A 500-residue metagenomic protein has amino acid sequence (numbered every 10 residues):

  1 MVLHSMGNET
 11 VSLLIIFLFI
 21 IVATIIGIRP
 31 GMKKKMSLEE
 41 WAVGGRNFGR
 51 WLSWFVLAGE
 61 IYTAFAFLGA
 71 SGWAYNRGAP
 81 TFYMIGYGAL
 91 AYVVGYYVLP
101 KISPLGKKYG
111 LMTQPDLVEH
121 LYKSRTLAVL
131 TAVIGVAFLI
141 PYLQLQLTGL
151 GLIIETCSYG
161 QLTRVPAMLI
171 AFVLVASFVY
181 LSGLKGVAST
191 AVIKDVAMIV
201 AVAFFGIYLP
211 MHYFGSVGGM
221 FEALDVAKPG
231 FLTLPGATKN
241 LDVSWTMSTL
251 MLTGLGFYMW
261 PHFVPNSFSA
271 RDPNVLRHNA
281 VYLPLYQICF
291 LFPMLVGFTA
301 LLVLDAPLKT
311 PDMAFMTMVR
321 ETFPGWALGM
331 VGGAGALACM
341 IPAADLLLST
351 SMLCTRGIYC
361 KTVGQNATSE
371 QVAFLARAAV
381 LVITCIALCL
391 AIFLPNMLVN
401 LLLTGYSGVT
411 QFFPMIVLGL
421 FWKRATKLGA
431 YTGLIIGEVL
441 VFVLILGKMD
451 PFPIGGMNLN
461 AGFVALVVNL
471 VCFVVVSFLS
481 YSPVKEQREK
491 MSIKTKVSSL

Functional and structural regions predicted by a protein language model:
V2-L500: Membrane-embedded helix-loop-helix hairpins and adjacent transmembrane boundary segments in multi-pass transporters
